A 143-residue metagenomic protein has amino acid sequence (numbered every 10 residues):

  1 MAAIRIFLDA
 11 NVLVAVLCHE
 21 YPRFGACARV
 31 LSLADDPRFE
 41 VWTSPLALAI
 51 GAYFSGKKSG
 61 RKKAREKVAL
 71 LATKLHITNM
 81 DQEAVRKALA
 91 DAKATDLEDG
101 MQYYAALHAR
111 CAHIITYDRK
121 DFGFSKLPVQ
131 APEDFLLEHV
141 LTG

Functional and structural regions predicted by a protein language model:
M1-R5, K74, L107-G143: Acidic, PIN/NYN-like endoribonuclease modules and their adjacent C-terminal/linker elements
M1-T43, G56-K63, F124, L136-G143: Short, well-structured N-terminal submotif of metal-dependent ribonuclease cores
V14-V16, I50-G51, R86-A88, F124: A short acidic, helix-capping loop that chelates divalent metal ions and anchors anionic groups
Y21, G25-A28, R38, L46-E83 (+1 more regions): Active-site-proximal, substrate-binding regions of enzyme catalytic domains and RNA-binding/basic surfaces
W42, T78, Q130: General small-molecule cofactor/ligand-binding pocket signal
T43-P45, T116: Short beta-strand segments at enzyme active-site cores
H76-R119: Active-site neighborhoods of divalent-metal-dependent phosphate/nucleic-acid chemistry enzymes
